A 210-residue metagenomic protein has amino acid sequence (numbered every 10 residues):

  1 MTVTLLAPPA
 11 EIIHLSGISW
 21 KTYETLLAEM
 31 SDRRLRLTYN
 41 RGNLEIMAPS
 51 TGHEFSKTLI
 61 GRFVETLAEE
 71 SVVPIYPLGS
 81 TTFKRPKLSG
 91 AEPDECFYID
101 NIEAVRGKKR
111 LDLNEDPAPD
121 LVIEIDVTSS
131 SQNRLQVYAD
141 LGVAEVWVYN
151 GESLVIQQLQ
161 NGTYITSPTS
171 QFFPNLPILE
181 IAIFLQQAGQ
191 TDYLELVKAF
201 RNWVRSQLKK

Functional and structural regions predicted by a protein language model:
M1-A144, V148-K210: Gly/Pro/Ser/Thr-rich low-complexity, intrinsically disordered segments predominantly at protein N-termini
